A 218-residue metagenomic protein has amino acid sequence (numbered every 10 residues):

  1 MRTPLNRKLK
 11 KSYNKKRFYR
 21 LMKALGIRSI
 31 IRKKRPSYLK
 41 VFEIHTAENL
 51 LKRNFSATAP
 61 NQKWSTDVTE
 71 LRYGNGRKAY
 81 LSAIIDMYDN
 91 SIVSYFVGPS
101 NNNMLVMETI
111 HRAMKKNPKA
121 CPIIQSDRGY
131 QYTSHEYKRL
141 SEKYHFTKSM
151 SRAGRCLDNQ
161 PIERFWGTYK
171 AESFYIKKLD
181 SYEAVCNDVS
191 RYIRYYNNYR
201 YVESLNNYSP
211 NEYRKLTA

Functional and structural regions predicted by a protein language model:
M1, F18, M22, L51 (+11 more regions): Mobile genetic element proteins and their domesticated derivatives, centered on retroelements and DNA transposons
M1-A59, R155, S209-T217: Basic, flexible linker segments flanking DNA-binding modules in nucleic acid-interacting mobile-element proteins
N14, A47, N61, L81 (+6 more regions): Hydrophobic (often cysteine-bearing) scaffold residues that line and stabilize catalytic clefts of nucleotide/cofactor
K40-F42, S126-R128, S134-H135, K148-K170 (+2 more regions): RNase H-like two-metal-ion nuclease catalytic core shared by retroviral integrases and related mobile-element nucleases
A57-V93, P99-S100: An active-site-proximal beta-strand-loop segment
R77, Y95-N117: Active-site beta-loop-alpha junctions of metal-dependent nucleic acid enzymes, especially the RNase H-like/DDE
S91-Y95, K148-S151, I176: Short small-residue beta-strand/loop micro-motif enriched in glycine and branched aliphatics
K138, E142-F146, T168-A218: C-terminal domain-tail junction helix/linker
